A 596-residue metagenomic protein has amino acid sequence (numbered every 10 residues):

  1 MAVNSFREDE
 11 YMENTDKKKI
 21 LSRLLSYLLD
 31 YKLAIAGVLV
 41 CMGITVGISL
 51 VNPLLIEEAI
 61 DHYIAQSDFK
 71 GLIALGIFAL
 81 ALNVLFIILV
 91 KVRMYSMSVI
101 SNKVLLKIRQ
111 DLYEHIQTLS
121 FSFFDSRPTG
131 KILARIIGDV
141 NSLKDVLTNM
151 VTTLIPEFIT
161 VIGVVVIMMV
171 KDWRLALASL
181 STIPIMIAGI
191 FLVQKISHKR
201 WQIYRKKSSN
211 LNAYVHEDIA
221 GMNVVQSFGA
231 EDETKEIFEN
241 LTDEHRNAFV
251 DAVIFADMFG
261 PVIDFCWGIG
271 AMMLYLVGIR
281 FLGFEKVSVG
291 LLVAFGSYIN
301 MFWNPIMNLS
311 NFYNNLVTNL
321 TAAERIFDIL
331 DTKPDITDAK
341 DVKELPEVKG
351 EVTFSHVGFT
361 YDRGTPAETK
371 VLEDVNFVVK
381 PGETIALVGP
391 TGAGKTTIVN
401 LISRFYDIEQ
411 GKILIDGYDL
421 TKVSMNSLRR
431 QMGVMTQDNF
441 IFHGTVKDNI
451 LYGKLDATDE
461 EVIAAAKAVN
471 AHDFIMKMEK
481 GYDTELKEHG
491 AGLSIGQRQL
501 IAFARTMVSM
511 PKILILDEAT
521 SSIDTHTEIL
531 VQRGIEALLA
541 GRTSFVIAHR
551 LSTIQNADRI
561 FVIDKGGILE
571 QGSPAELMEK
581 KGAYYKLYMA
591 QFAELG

Functional and structural regions predicted by a protein language model:
M1-S49, I64-L75, R93-M97, S101 (+9 more regions): Membrane-integrated ABC transporters
I20, L28, M97-S101, H115-I162 (+1 more regions): Juxtamembrane loop-to-helix connectors within ABC transporter transmembrane domains
S22-L25, L33-L54, E58, L75 (+7 more regions): Alpha-helical segments in transporter systems
D30, A34-G47, L75-I88, N149-I203 (+3 more regions): Transmembrane helices of ABC transporter permease
A65-A74, I167-S181, D251, F255-E324 (+1 more regions): Helix-loop-helix
L82-S101, T152-I159, L180-Y204, D218 (+4 more regions): Alpha-helical transmembrane segments of multi-pass membrane proteins
F121-S122, G138-L147, V151, I159 (+6 more regions): An intracellular "coupling" helix at the cytosolic face of ABC transporter transmembrane type-1 domains
D338, L345-G596: ABC-type nucleotide-binding domain
